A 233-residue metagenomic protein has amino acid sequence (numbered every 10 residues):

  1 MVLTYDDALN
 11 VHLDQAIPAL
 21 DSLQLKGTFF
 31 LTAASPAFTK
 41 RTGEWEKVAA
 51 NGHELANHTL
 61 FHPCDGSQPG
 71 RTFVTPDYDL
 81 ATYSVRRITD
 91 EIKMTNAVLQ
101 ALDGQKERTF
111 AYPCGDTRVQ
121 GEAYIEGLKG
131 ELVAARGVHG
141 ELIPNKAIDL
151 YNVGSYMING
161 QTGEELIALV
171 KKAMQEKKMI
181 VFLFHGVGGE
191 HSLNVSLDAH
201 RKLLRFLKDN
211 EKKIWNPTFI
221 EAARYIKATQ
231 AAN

Functional and structural regions predicted by a protein language model:
M1-D14, Y156: Boundary/entry segment of secreted carbohydrate-active catalytic domains
V2-L3, E54, I214: Hydrophobic "anchor" residues on beta-strands that sit immediately upstream of conserved functional sites
Y5-A8, T59, G186, F219: Active-site metal-binding loops of divalent metal-dependent hydrolases
N10-Q15, F38, D65-G66, G160-Q161 (+1 more regions): Short, solvent-exposed loop/turn elements at domain surfaces
H12-A16, R41-E44, S84, I88-E91 (+4 more regions): Stable alpha-helical elements in mature extracytoplasmic
D21-E122, G130-E131, V138-V153, L183-G189: Metal-dependent polysaccharide deacetylase catalytic core of the NodB/CE4 family, i.e., the active-site-bearing domain
G27, S35-A37, Q100, L132-I148 (+3 more regions): C-terminal domain-boundary segment and adjacent tail
